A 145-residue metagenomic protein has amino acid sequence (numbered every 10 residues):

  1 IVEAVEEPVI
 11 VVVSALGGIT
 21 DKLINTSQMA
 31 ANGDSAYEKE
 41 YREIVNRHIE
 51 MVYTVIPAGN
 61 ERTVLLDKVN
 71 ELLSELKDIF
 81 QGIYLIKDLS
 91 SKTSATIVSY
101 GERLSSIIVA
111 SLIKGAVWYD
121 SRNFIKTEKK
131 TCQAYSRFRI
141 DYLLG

Functional and structural regions predicted by a protein language model:
I1-G145: Nucleotide/pyrophosphate-binding catalytic subdomain
